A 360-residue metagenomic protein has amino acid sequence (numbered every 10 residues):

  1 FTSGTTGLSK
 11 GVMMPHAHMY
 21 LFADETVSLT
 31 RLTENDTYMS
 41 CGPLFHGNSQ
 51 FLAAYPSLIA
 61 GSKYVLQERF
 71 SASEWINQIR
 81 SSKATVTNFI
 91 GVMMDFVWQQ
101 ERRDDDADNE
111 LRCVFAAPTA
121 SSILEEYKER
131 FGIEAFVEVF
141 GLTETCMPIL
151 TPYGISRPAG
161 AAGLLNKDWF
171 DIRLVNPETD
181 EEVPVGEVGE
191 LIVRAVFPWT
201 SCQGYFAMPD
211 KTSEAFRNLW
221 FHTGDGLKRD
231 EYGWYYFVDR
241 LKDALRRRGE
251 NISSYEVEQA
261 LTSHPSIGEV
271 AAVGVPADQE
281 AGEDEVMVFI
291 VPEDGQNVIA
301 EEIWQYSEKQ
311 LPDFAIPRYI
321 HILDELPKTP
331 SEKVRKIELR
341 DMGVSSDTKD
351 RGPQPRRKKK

Functional and structural regions predicted by a protein language model:
F1-L21: Conserved AMP-binding A3 loop
T2-T5, Y38, L44, I79 (+6 more regions): Conserved S/T- and glycine-rich ATP-binding loop of Class I adenylate-forming
Y20-T37, F45-T85, Q100: Conserved AMP-binding/adenylation subdomain of ANL enzymes
I59, S81-F89, W98-P158, K167 (+2 more regions): Gly/Ser/Thr-rich phosphate-binding loop
T87, I172, V193-P198, Q203-G204 (+5 more regions): AMP-binding/adenylate-forming catalytic core of the ANL superfamily
T119-S122, R157-A207, A215: Adenylate-forming AMP-binding core of the ANL superfamily, especially NRPS adenylation
G141, G163, D225, G249: Active-site glycine-centered loops adjacent to acidic/histidine catalytic or metal-binding residues that shape
D341-K360: Acidic/polar alpha-helix N-cap and adjacent early helical turns within long charge-rich amphipathic helices/linkers
